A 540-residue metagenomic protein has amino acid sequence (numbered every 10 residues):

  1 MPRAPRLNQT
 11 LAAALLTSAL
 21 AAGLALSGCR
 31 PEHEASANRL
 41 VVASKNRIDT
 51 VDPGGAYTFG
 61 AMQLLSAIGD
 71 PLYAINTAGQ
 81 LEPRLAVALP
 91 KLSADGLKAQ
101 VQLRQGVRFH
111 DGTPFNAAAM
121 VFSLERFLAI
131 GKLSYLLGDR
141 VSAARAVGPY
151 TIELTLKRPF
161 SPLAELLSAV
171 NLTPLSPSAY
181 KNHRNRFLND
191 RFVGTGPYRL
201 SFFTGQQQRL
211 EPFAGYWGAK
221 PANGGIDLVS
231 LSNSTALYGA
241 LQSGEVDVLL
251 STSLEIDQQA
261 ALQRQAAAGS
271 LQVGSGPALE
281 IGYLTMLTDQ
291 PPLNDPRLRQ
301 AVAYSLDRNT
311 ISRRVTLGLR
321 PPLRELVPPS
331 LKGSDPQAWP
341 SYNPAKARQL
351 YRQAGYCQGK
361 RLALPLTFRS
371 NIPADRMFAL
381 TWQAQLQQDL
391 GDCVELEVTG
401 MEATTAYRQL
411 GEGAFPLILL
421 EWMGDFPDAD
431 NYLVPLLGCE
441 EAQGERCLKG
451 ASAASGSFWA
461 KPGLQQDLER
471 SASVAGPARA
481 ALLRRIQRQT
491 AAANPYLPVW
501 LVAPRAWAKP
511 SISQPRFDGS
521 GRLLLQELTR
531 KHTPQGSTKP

Functional and structural regions predicted by a protein language model:
R30, D392-G411, V434-K509, Q535-P540: Extracytoplasmic/peripheral linker and loop segments enriched in polar/acidic and small residues with frequent Thr/Pro
E32, G205, R352-G424, P504: Ligand/substrate-recognition segments at binding pockets and active sites
H33, Q102, L136-Y180: Surface-exposed binding/hinge segments that line and control ligand-binding clefts or catalytic entry sites
A43-A94, E125, V193-G194: N-terminal lobe/hinge region of extracytoplasmic solute-binding protein
A88-L133, E153, A240, P292: Aromatic- and charge-enriched surface segment that lines or borders ligand/interaction sites
R145, S201-R209, D227-Q290, R313: Extracellular/periplasmic solute-recognition and catalytic clefts
S168-P221, G225, T235, A345 (+3 more regions): Gly/Pro-rich hinge or "lid" segments in bacterial periplasmic/extracellular proteins
P321-A354, S370-F378: Structural transition elements
